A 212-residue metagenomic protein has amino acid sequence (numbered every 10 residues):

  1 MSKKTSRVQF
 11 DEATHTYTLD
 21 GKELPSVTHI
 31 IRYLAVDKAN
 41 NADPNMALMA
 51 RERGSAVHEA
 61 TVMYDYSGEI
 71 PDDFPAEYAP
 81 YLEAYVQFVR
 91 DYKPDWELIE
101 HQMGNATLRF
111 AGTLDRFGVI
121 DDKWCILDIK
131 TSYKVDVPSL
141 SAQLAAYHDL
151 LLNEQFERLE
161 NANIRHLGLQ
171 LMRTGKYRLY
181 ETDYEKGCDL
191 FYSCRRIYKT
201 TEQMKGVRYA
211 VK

Functional and structural regions predicted by a protein language model:
M1-P71, E77-Y78, W96-H101: Nuclease catalytic cores
D11, T18-L19, N105, I120 (+1 more regions): Acidic surface patches and DE-rich sequence motifs
Y33-A35, K134-V137, G187-C188: A short local loop/turn or secondary-structure capping micro-motif enriched for an aromatic residue
M49, R53-S55, E59-I126, K134-A142 (+2 more regions): Catalytic cores of nuclease domains that cleave nucleic-acid phosphodiester backbones
A145-H148: A generic "structured core" feature
L150-K212: Metal-dependent nuclease catalytic regions and adjoining charged, substrate-binding loops involved in nucleic-acid end
